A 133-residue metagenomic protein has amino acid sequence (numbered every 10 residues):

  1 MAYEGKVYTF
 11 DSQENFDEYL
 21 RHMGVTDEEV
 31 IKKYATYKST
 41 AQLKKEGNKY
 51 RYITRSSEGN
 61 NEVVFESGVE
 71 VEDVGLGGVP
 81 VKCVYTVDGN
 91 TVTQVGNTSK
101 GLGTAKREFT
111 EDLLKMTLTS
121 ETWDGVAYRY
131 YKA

Functional and structural regions predicted by a protein language model:
M1-A133: Hydrophobic small-molecule pocket/channel-lining residues, especially in calycin-type beta-barrels
